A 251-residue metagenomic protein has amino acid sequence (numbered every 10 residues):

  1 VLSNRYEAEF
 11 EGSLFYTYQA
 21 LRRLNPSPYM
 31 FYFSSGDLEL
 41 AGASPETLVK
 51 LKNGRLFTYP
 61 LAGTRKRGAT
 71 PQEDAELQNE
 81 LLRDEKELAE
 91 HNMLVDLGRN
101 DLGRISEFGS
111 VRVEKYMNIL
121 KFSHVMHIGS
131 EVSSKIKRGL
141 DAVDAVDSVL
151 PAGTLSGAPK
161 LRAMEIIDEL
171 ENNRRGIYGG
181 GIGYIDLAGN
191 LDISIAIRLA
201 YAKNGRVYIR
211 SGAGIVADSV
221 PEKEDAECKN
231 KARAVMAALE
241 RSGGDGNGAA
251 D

Functional and structural regions predicted by a protein language model:
V1-D251: Extended alpha-helical targeting/anchoring segments, especially N-terminal organellar/secretory targeting helices
